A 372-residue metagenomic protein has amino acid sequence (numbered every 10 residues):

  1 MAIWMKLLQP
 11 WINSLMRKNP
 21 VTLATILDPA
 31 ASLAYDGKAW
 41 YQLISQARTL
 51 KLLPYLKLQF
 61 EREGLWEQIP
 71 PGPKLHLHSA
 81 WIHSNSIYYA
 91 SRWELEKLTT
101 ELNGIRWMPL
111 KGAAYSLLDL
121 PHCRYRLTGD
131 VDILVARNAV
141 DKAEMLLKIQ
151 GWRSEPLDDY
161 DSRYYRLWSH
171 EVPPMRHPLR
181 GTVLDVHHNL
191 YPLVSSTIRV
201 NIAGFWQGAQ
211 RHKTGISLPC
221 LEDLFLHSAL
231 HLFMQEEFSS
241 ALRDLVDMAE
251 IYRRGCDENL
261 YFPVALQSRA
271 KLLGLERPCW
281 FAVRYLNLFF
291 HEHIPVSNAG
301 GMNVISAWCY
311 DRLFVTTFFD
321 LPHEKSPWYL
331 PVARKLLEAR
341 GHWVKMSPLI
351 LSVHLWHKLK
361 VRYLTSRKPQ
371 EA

Functional and structural regions predicted by a protein language model:
A2-G129, V135-A372: Conserved NTP-donor binding/palm subdomain of two-metal-ion nucleotidyltransferases/polymerases, i.e., the charged
